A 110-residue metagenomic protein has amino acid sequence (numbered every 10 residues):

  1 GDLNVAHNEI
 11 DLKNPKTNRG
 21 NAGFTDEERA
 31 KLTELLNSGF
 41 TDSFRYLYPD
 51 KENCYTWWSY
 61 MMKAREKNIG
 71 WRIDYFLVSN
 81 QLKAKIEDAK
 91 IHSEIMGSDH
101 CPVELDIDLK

Functional and structural regions predicted by a protein language model:
G1-I69, I73: Metal-dependent phosphoesterases centered on the DNase I-like endonuclease/exonuclease/phosphatase
D11, E87, D99: Short acidic, gly/pro-rich beta-turn/loop elements at beta-sheet edges and active-site/ligand-binding grooves
R45, D88-I91: Hydrophobic/anchoring residues in structured secondary elements
L77: Hydrophobic alpha-helical positions that pack around
K83-K85: Short helix-loop capping/hinge motifs at secondary-structure junctions, enriched in acidic/polar residues
K90-K110: Surface polyanion/phosphate-binding segment centered on an Asp-His-Pro turn
